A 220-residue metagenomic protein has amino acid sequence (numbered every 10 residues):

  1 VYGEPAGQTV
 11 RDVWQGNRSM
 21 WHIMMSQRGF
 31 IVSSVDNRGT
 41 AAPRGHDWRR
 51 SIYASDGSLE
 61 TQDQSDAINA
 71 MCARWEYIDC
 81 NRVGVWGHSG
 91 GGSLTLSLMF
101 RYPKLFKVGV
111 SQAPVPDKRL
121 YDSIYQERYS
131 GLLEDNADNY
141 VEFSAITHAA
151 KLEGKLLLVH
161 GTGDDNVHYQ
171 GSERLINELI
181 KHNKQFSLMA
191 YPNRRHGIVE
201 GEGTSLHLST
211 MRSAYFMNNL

Functional and structural regions predicted by a protein language model:
V1-L220: Serine-hydrolase catalytic core recognition
